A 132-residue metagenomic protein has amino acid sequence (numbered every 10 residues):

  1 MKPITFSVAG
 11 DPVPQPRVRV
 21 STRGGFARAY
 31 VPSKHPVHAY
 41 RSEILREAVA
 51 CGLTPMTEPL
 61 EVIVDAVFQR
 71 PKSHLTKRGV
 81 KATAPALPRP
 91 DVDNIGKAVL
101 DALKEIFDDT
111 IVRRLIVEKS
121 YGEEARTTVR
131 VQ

Functional and structural regions predicted by a protein language model:
M1-Q132: Acidic, proline/glycine-enriched N-terminal capping motif
